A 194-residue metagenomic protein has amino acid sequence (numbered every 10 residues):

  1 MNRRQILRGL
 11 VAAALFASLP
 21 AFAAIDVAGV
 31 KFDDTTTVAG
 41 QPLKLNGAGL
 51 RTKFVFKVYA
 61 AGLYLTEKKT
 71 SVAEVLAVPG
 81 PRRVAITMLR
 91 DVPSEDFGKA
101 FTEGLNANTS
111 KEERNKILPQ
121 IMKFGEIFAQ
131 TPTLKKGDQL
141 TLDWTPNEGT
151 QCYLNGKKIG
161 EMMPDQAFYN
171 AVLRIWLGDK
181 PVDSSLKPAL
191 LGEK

Functional and structural regions predicted by a protein language model:
R3-L7, V11: N-terminal export leaders
S18-P20: N-terminal signal peptide c-region/cleavage motif recognized by signal peptidases
A24-V78: N-terminal secretory signal peptides
G29-F32, W144-E148: A short, compositionally biased
K69-N147: Mid-length scaffold segments of soluble, non-membrane domains
L154-K157: Short strand-turn-strand beta-turns centered on an Asx-Gly dipeptide
I159-L186: Flexible glycine-rich active-site/ligand-binding loops centered on an Asp-His dyad
S184-K194: Cysteine/selenocysteine-centered motifs that mediate thiol-based redox chemistry or coordinate metal-sulfur cofactors
